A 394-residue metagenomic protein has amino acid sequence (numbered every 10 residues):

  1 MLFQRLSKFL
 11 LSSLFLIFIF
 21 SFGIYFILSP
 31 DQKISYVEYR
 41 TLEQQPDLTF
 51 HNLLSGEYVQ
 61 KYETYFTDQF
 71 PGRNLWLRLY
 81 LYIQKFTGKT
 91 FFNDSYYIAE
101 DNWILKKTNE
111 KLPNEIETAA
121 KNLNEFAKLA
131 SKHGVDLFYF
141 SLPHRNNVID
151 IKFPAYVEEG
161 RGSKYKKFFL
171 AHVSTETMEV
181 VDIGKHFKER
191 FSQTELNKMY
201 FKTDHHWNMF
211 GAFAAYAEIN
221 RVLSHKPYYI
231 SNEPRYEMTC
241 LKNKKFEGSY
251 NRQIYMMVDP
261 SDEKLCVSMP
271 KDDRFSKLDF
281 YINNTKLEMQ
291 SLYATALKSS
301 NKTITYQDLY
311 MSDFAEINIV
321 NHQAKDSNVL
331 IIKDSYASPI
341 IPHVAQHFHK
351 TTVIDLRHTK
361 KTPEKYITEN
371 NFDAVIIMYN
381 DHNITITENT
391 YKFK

Functional and structural regions predicted by a protein language model:
M1-K394: Extracellular glycan-modifying ectodomains
